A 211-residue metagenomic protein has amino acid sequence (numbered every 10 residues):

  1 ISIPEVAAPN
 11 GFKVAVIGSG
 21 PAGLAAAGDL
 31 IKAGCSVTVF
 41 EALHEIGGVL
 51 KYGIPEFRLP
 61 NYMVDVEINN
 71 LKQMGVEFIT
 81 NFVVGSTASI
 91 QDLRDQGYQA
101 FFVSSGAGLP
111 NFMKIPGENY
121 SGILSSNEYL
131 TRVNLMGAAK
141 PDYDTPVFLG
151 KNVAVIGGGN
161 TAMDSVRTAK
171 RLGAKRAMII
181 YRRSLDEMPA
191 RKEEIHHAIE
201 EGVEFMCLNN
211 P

Functional and structural regions predicted by a protein language model:
I1-P211: Residues forming the flavin
